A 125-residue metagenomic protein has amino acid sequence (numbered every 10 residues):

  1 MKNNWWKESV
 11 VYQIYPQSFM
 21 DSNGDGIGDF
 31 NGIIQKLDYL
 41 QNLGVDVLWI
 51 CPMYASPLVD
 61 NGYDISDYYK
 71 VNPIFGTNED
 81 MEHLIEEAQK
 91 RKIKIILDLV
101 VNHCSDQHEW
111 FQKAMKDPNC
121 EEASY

Functional and structural regions predicted by a protein language model:
K2-Y125: Acidic/aromatic-lined carbohydrate-recognition and catalytic surfaces of CAZymes acting on diverse glycans
